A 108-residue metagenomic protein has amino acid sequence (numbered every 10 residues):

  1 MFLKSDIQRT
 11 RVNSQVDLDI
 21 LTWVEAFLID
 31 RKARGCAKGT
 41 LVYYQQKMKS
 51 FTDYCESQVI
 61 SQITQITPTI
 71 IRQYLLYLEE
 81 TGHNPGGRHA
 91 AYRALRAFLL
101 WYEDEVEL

Functional and structural regions predicted by a protein language model:
M1-V12: N-terminal helical hairpins
I7-R9, E25-V42, Q46-L108: N-terminal core-binding DNA-recognition domain of tyrosine recombinases/integrases
V12-L21: A detector for short, charged/polar N-terminal pre-domain segments
